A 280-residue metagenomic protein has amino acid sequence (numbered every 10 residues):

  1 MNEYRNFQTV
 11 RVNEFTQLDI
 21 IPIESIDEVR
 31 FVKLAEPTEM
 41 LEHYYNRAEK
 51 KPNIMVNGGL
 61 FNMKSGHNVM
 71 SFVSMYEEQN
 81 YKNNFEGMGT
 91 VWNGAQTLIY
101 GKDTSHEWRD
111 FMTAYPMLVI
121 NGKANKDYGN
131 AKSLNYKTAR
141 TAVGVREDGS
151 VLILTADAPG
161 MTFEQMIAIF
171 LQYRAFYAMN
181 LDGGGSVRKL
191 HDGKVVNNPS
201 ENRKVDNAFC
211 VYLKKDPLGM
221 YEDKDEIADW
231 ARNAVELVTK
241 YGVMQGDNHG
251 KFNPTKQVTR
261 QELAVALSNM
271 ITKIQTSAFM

Functional and structural regions predicted by a protein language model:
M1-D216: Gly/Ser/Thr/Pro-rich low-complexity, intrinsically disordered segments
D216-M280: N-terminal propeptides
